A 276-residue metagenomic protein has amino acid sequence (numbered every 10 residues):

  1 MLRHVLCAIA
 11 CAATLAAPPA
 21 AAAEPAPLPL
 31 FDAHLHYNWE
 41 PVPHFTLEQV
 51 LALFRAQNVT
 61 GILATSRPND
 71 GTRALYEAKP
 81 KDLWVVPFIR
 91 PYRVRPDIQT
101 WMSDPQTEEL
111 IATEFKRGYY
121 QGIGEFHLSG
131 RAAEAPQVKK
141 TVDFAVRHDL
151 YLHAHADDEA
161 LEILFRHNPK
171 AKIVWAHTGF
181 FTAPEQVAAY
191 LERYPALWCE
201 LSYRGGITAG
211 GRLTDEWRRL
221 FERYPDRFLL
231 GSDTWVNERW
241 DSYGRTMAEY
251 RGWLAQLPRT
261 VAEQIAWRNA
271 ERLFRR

Functional and structural regions predicted by a protein language model:
L2-H4, A23-F31, P41-P43, E48-S66 (+3 more regions): Mid-to-C-terminal alpha-helical segments outside catalytic/metal-binding sites
V5-A17: Bacterial N-terminal signal peptides
A17-A23: Signal peptide processing junction and immediate N-terminal pro/mature segment of secreted/exported proteins
E24, D70-Y151, W198, Y203-G206: Active-site gating/metal-coordination segments in enzymes
P29-A33, T60-S66, V86-R90, Q121-E125 (+4 more regions): Structural recognition of the beta-strand scaffold that forms the well-ordered cores of secreted hydrolase catalytic
H34, F54, I123, A145 (+5 more regions): Conserved, mostly hydrophobic/aromatic
N38-F45, I62-R73, V94-D104, S129-A135 (+3 more regions): Acidic-and-aromatic substrate-binding clefts and catalytic sites of carbohydrate-active enzymes
V85, A132-L230: Catalytic pocket-lining loop regions of alpha/beta-barrel enzymes, especially the amidohydrolase/enolase/GH5 lineages
